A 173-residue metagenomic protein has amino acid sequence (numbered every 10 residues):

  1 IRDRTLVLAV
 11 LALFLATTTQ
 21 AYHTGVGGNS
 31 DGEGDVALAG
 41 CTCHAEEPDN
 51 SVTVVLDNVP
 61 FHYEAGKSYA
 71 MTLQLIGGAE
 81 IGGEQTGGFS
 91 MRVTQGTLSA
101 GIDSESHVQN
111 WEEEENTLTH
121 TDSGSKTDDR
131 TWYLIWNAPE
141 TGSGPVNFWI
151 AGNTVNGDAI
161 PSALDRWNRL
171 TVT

Functional and structural regions predicted by a protein language model:
I1-A21: Secretory targeting signatures
L15-N137, T141-T173: Sequence context surrounding c-type heme c attachment/ligation sites in exported
